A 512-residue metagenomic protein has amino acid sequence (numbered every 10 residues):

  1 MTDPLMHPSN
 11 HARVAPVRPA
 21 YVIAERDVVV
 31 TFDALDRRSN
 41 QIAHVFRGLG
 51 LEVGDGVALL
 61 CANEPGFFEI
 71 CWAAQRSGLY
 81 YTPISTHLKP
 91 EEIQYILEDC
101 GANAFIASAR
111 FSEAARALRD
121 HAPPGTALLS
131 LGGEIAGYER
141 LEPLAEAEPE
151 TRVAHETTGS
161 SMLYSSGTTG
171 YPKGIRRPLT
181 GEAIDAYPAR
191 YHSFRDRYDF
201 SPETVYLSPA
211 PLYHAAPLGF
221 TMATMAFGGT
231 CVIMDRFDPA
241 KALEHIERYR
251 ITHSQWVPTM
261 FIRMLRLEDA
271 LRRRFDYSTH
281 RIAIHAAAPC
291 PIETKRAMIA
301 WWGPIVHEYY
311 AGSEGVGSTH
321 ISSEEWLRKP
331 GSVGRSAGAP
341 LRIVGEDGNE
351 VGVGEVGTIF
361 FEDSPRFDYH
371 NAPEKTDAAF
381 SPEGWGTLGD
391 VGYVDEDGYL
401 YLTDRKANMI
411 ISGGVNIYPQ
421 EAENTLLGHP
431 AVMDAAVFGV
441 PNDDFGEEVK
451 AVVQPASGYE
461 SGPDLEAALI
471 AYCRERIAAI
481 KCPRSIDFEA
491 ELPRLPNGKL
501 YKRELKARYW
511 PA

Functional and structural regions predicted by a protein language model:
H7-T31, G133: AMP-dependent adenylate-forming
R18, D33-A58, K89-P90, Q94 (+2 more regions): ANL superfamily AMP-binding
E25-V28, H44-E91, N416: Conserved AMP-binding/adenylate-forming
V29-D33, S160-P188: Conserved AMP-binding A3 loop
G48-L49, W72, R76-A145, R152-H155 (+1 more regions): Structural core segment of the AMP-binding/adenylate-forming
L88, Q94, F105-A107, E244-I246 (+9 more regions): AMP-binding/adenylate-forming catalytic core of the ANL superfamily
S161-L163, G167, A226, I251-W256 (+3 more regions): Gly/Ser/Thr-rich phosphate-binding loop
A183-V205, P209, Y213-H253, L267: Conserved AMP-binding/adenylation subdomain of ANL enzymes
